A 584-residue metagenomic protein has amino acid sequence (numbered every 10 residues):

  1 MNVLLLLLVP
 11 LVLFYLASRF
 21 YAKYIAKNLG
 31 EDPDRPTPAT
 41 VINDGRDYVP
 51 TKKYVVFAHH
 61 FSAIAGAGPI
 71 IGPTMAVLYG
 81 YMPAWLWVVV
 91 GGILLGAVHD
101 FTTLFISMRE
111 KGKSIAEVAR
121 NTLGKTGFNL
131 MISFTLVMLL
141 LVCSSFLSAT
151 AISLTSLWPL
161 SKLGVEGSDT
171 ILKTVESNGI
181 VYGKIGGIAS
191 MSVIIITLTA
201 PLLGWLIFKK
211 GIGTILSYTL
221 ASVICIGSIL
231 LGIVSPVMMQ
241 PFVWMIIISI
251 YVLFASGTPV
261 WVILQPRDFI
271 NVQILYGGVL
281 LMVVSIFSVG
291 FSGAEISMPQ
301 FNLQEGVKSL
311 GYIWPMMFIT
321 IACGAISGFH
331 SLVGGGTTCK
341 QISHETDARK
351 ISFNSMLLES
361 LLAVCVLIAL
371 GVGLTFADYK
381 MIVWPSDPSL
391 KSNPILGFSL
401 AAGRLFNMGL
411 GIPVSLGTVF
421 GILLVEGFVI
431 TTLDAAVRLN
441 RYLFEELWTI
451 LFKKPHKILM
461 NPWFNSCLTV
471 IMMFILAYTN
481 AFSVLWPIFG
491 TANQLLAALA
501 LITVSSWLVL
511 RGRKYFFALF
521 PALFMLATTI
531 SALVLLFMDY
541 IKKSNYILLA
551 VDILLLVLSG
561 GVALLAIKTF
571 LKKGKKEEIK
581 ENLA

Functional and structural regions predicted by a protein language model:
N2, A17, I70, M82 (+13 more regions): Transmembrane helix-loop junctions in multi-pass membrane proteins
N2-R19, A76-I106, A116, I188-A200 (+2 more regions): Extracellular loop-to-transmembrane helix junctions
P10-F20, T135, L139-S144, V223-S228 (+3 more regions): Selective recognition of specific alpha-helical transmembrane segments in multi-pass small-molecule
L16-I70, V272, Y312: Membrane-interface "cap" regions at the ends of multi-pass membrane proteins
K23-V49, M75, W85, V89 (+6 more regions): Flexible loop linkers connecting adjacent transmembrane helices in multi-pass alpha-helical membrane transporters
T51-K111, N121-K125, M138-P159, K350-D378 (+2 more regions): Membrane-interface helix-loop-helix modules in multi-pass membrane proteins
K125-L140, N354-S360, S415-G417, I430-L433 (+1 more regions): Loop-to-transmembrane helix boundary motifs in multi-pass membrane proteins
I286-Q304, L357-A401, A435: Extracellular/periplasmic helix-exit of transmembrane alpha-helices
